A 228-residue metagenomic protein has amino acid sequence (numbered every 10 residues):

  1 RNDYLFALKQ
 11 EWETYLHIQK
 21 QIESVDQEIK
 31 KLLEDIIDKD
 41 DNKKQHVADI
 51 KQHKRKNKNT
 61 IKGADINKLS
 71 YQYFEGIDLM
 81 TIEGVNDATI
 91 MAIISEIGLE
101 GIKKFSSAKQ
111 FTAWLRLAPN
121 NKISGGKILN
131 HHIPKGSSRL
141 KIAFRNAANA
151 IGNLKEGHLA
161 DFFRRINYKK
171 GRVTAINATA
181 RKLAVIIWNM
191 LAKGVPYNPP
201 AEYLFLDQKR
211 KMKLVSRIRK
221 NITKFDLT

Functional and structural regions predicted by a protein language model:
R1-T228: A detector of single, family-specific signature residues that are central to catalytic or substrate-handling motifs
